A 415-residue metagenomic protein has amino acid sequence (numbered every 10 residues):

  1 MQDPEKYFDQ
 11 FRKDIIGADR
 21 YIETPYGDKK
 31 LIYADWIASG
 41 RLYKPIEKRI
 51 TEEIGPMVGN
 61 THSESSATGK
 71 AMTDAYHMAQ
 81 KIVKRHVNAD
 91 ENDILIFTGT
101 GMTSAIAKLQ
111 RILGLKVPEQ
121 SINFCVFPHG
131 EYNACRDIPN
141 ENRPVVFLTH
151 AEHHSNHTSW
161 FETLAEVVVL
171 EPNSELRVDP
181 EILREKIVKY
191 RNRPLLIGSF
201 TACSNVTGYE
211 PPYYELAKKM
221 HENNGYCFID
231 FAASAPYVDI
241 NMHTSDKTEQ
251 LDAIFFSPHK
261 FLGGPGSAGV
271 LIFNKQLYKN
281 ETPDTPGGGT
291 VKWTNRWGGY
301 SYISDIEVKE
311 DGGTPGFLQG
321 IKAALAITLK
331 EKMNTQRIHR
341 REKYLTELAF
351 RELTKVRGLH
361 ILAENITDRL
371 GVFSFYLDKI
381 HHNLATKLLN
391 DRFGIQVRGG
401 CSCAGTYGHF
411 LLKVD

Functional and structural regions predicted by a protein language model:
M1-D415: Pyridoxal 5′-phosphate
